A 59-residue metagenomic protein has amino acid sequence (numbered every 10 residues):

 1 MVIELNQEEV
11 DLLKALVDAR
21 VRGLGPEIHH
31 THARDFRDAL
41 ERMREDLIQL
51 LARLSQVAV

Functional and structural regions predicted by a protein language model:
M1-G23, E27: N-terminal acidic leader/helix
H30-V59: Short, charge-rich amphipathic interface segments used for partner binding and complex assembly
